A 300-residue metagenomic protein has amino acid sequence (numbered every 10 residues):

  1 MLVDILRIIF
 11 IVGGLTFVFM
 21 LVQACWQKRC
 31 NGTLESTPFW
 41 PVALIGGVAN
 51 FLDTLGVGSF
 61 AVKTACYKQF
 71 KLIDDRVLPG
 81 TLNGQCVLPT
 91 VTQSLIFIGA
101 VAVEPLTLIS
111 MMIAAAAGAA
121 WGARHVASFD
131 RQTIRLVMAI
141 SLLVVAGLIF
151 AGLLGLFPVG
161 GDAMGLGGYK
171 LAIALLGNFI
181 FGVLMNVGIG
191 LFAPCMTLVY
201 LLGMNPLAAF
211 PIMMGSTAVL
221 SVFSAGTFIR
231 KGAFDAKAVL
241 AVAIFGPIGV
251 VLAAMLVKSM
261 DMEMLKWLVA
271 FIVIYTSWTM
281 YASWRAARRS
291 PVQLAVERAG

Functional and structural regions predicted by a protein language model:
M1-A49, I98-N186, Y200-L201, P206 (+2 more regions): Juxtamembrane transmembrane-helix boundary motif
T33-L34, V57-C66, L88-T92, G161-A172 (+2 more regions): Hydrophobic, membrane-facing alpha-helical anchors
N50-F60, G182-F192: Short helix-coil transition sites and intra-membrane helix breaks within transmembrane domains of multi-pass
L52, G58-V103: Juxtamembrane transmembrane-helix termini in multi-pass membrane transport proteins
K63-V77, A193-A208: Interfacial segments of multi-pass membrane proteins
L72-D75, F228-I229, M262: Paired intracellular helix-loop junctions of major facilitator superfamily
P79-V87, F210-A218, A243-P247: Transmembrane helix-bundle signature of multi-pass membrane transporters/permeases
L198, V222-I229: Membrane-helix boundary/interface segments in integral membrane proteins
